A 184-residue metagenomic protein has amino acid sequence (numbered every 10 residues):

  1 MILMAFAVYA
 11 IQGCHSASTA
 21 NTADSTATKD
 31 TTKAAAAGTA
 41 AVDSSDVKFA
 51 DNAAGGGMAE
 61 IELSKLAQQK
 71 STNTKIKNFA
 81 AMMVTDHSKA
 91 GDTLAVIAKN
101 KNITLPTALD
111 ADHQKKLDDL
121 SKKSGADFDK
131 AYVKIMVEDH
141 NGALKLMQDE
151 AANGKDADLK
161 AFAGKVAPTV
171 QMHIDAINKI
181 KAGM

Functional and structural regions predicted by a protein language model:
M1-M184: His/Met- and acidic-residue-enriched segments that coordinate or traffic transition-metal cofactors and support
